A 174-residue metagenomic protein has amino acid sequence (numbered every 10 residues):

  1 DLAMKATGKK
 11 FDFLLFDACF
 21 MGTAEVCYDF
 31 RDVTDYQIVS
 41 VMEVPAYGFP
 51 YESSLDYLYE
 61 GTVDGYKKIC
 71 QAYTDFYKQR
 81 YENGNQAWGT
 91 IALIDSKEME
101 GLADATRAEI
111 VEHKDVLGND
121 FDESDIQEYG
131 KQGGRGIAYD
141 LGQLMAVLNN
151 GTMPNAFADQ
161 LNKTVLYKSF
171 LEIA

Functional and structural regions predicted by a protein language model:
D1-A174: Terminal, contiguous helix-loop blocks that mediate binding/assembly
